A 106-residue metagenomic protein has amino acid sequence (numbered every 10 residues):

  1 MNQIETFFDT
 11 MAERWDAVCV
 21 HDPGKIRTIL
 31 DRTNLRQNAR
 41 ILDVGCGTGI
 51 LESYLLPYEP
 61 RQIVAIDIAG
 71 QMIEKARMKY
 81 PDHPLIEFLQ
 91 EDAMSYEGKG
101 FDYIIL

Functional and structural regions predicted by a protein language model:
M1-R36, I50: Conserved class I S-adenosyl-L-methionine
D16, D43, D67, D92 (+1 more regions): Acidic active-site catalytic centers that drive phospho-/nucleotidyl reactions and related ester hydrolyses
R36-N38, P60: A general structural motif
N38, F101-D102: Local beta-strand N-terminus motif with an aromatic residue
N38-G45: Conserved class I S-adenosyl-L-methionine
T48-S95: Class I SAM-dependent methyltransferase SAM/SAH-binding core
I105: A conserved beta-strand element that flanks and buttresses the S-adenosyl-L-methionine
